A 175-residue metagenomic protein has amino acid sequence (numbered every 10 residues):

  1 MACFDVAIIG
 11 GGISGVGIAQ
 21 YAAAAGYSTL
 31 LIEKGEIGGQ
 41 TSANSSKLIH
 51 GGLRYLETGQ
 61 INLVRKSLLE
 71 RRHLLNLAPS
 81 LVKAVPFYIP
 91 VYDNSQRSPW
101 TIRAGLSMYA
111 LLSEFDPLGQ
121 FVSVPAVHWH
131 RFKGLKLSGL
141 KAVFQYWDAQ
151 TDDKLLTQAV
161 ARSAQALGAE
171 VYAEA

Functional and structural regions predicted by a protein language model:
M1-S14: Beta1/beta-strand and adjacent pyrophosphate-binding region of the FAD-binding site in flavoprotein oxidoreductases
G17, H50-G51, L155, A159: Short amphipathic alpha-helical face segments that pack within enzyme cores and frequently flank/anchor catalytic
A19, A23-A24, S163: Gly/Ala-rich phosphate-binding loop of Rossmann-like dinucleotide-binding domains, activating on the conserved
A23-A43: Glycine-rich FAD pyrophosphate-binding loop
K47-K133: Dinucleotide-binding Rossmann-like beta1-alpha1 core, especially the glycine-rich loop that anchors the ADP
W129-L167: Helix-loop-beta segment of a Rossmann-like dinucleotide-binding subdomain
G168-A175: A conserved beta-strand/loop element that lines the FAD pocket in flavoprotein oxidoreductases
